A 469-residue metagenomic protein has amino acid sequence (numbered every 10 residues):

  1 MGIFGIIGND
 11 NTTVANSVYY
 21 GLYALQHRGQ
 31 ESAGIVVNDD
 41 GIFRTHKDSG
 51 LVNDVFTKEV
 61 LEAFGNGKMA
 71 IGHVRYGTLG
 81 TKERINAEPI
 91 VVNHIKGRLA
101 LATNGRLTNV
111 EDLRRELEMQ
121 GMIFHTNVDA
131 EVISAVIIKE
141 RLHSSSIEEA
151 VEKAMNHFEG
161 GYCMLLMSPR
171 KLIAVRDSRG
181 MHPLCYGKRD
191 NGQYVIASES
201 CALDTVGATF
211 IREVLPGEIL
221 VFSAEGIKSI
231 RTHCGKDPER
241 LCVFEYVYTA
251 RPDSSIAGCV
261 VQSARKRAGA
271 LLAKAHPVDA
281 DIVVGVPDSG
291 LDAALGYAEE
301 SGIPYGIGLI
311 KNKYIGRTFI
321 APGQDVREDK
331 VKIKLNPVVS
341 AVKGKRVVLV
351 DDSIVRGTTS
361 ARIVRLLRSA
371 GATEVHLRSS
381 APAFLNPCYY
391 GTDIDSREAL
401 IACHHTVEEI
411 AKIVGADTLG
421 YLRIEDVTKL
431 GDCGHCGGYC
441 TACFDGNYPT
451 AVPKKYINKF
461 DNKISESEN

Functional and structural regions predicted by a protein language model:
G2-P216, V221-A280, V286, E374 (+2 more regions): Conserved short alpha-helical segments that host acidic/polar catalytic motifs at enzyme active sites
S32-A33, I307-N312, V375-A381: A generic structural motif
T78-L79, N109, I173, M181-H182 (+7 more regions): Flexible loop/turn segments at secondary-structure boundaries
M122, H143-S144, P277-D281, E299-G306 (+2 more regions): Secondary-structure transition/capping motifs at alpha-helix termini and the adjoining loop/turn into the next element
T126, E131-S134, Y305-G316, I413-G431: A conserved beta-strand->alpha-helix junction
M155, R170-K171, G207-E213, R365-N469: PRPP-dependent phosphoribosyltransferase catalytic core
V283, G290-Y297, S301, Y305 (+2 more regions): Extended, hydrophobic alpha-helical segments in both membrane/secreted and soluble proteins
G302-V347, T358, L385-G391, D395: Short, glycine/charge-rich flexible loops or terminal/linker lids adjacent to PRPP-binding catalytic cores
